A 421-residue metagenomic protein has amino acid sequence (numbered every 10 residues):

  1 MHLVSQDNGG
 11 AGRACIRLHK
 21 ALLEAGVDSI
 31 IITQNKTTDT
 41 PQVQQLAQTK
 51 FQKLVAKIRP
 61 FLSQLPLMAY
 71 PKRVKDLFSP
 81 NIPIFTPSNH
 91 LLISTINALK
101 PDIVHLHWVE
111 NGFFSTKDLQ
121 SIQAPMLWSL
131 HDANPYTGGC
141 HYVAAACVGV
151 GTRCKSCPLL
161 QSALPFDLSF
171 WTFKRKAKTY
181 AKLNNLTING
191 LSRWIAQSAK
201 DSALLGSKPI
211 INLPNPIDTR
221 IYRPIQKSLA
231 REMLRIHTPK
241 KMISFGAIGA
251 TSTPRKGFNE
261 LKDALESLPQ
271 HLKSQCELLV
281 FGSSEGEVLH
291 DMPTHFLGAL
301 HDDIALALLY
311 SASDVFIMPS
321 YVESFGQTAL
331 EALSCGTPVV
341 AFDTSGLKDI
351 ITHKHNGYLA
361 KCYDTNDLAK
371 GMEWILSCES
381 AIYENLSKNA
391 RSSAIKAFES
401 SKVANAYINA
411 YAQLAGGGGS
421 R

Functional and structural regions predicted by a protein language model:
T137-Y142, A163-N212, I217-K227: A short, active-site helix/loop in glycosyltransferases that binds the activated sugar's phosphate group
I236-K256, K262-L265: Conserved donor-binding/catalytic core segment of Leloir-type glycosyltransferases
G282-I304: Nucleotide-activated donor-binding/catalytic signature segment of Leloir-type glycosyltransferases, i.e., the conserved
L308-S313: Short alpha-helical donor nucleotide-sugar binding micro-motif in glycosyltransferases
Y321: Aromatic "clamp/platform" in nucleotide-sugar-dependent glycosyltransferases that forms part of the donor/acceptor
P338-A341: Short hydrophobic beta-strand element within catalytic cores of glycosyltransferases and related nucleotide-activated
H353-K354, Y358-T365, W374-S380: Conserved acidic donor-binding segment of nucleotide-sugar-dependent glycosyltransferases
I382-A397, A406-N409: A short, well-ordered alpha-helix in the C-terminal region of glycosyltransferases
